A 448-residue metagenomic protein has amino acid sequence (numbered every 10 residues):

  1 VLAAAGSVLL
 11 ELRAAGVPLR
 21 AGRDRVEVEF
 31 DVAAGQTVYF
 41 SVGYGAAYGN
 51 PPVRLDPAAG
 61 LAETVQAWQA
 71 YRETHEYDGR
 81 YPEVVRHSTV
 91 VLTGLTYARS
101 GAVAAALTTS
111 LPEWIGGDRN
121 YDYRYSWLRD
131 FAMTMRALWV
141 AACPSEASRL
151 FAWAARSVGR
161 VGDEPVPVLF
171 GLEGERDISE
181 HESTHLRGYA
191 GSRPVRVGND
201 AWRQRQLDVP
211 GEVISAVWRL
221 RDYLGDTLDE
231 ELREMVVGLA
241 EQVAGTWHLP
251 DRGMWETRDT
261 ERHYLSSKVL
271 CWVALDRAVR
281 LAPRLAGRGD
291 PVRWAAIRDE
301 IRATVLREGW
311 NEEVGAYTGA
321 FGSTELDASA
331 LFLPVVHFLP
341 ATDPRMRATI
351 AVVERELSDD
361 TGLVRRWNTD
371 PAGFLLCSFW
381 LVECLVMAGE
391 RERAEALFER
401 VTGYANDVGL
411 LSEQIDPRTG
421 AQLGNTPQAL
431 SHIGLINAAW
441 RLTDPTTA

Functional and structural regions predicted by a protein language model:
V1-A448: Acidic, mature catalytic/reactive cores of soluble proteins
